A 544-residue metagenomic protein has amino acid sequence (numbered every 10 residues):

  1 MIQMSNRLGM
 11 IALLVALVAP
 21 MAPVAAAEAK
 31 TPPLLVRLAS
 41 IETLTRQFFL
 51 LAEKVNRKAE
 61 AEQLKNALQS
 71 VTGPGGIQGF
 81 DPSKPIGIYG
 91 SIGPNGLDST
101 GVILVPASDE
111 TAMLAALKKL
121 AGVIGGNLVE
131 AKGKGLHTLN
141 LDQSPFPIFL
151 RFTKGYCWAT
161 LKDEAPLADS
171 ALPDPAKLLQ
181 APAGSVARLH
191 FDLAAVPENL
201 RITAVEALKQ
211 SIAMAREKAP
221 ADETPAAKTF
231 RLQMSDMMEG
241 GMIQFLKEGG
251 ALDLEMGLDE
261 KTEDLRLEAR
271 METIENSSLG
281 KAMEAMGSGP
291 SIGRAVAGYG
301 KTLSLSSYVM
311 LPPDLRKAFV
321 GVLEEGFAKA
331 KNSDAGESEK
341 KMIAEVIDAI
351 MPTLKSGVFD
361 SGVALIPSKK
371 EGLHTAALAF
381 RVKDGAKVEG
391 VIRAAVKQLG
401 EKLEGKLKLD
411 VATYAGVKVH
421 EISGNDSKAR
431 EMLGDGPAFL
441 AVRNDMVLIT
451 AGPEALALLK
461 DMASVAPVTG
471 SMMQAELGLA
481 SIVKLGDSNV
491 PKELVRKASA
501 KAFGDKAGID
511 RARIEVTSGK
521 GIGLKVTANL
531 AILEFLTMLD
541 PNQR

Functional and structural regions predicted by a protein language model:
M1-N6: N-terminal secretory signal peptides that target proteins for export/translocation
G9-P20: Bacterial N-terminal signal peptides
A26-N140, L179-D253, R266-G372, V391-L409: Structural boundary/hinge residues at secondary-structure and domain interfaces
P32-V36, I86, G90, S99-V105 (+16 more regions): One face of beta-strands
G75-P82, A107-T153, A386-F439, M472-A502: Short Gly/Thr-rich strand-loop-strand
A107-T111, K162-P166, V382-A386, G452-A455: Helix N-cap motif at beta-to-alpha junctions
N140-R216, R430-R513: A conserved glycine-rich beta-strand in the N-terminal activation segment of trypsin-fold
V490-R544: Hydrophilic extracytoplasmic domains
